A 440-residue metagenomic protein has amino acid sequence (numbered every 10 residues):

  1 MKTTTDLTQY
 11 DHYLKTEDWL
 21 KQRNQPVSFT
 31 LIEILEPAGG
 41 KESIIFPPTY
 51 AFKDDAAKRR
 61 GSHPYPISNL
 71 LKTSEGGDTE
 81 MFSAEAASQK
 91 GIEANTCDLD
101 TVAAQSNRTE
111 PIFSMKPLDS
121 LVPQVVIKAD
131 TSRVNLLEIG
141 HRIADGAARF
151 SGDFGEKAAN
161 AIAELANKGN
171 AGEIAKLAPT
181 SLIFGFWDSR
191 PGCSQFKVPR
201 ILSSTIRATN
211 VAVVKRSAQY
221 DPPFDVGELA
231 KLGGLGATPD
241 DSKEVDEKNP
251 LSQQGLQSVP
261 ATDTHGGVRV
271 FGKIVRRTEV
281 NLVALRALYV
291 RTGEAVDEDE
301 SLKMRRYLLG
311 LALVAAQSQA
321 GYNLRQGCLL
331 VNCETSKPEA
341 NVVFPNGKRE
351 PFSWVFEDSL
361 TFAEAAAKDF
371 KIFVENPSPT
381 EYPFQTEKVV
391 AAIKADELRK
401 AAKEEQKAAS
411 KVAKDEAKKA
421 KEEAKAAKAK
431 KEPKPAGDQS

Functional and structural regions predicted by a protein language model:
M1-C97, A129-S132, D145-S440: Basic polyanion-binding and macromolecular-assembly surfaces
T96-T101, S106: Extended catalytic/binding region for NAD+/ADP-ribose chemistry, centered on the ART fold
Q105-K116: Short active-site loop/helix that positions an aromatic residue
D119-S120, Y322: Short, flexible/disordered secondary-structure transition segments
S120-I143: Compact, glycine/acidic-enriched structural inserts
